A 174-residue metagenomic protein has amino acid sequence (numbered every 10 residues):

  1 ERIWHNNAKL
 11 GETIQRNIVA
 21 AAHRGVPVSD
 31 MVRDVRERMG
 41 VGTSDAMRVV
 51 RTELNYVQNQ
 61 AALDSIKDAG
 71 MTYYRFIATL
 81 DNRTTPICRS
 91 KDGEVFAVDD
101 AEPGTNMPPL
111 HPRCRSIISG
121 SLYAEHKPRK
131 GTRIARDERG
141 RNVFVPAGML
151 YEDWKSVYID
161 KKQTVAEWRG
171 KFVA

Functional and structural regions predicted by a protein language model:
E1-D34: Structured, charged N-terminal subsegments at the starts of enzyme catalytic cores and at intra-chain domain/subunit
R2, N6-L10, G42, L80 (+1 more regions): Secondary-structure capping and boundary motifs in well-ordered enzyme cores
E37-R38, R51-A174: Activation/maturation switch segments at domain boundaries
R38-D45: Short, basic interhelical loop/turn and adjoining N-cap of the next helix at nucleic-acid- or acidic-partner-contacting
